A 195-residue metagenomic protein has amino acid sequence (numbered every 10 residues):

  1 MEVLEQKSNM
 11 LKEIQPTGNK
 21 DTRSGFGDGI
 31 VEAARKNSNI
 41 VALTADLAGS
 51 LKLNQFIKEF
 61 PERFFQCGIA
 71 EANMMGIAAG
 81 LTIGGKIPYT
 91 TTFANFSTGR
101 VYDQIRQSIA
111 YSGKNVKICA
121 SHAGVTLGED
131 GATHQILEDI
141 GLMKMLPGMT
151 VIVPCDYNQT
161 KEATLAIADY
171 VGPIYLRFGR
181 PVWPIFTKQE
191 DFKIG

Functional and structural regions predicted by a protein language model:
M1-G195: Thiamine diphosphate
